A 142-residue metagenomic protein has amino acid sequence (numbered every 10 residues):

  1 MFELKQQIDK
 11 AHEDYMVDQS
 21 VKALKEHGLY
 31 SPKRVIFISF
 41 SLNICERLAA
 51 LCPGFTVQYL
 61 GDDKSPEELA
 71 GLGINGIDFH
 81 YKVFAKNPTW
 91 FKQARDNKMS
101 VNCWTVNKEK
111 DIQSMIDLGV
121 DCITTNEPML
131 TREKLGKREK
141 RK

Functional and structural regions predicted by a protein language model:
M1-K142: Short loop-to-alpha-helix "cap/lid" segments that border enzyme active sites across diverse enzyme classes
